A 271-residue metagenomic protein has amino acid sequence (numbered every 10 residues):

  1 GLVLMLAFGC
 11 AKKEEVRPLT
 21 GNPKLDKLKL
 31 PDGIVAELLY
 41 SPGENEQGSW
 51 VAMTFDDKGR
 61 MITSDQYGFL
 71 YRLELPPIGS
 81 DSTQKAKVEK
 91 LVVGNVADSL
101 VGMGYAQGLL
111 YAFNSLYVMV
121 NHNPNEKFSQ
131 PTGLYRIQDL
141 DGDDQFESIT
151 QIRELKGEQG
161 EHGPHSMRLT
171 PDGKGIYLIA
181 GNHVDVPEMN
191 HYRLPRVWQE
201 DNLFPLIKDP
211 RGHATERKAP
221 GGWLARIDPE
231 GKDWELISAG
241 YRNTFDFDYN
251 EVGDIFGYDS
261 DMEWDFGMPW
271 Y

Functional and structural regions predicted by a protein language model:
G1-A7: Bacterial N-terminal signal peptides
C10-Y271: Beta-propeller domains with acidic blade repeats across secreted/periplasmic ectodomains and cytosolic WD/CNH propellers
